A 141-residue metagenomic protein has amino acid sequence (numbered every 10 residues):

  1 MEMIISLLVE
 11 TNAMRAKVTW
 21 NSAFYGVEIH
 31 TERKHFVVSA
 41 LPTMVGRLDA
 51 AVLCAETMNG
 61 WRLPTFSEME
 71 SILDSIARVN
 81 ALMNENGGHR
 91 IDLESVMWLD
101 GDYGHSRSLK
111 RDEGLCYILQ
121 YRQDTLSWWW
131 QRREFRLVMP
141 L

Functional and structural regions predicted by a protein language model:
M1-W61, G104, W129-V138: Extracellular adhesion/carbohydrate-recognition regions
A51-G60, F66-Q131, V138-L141: An exposed tryptophan-centered "aromatic clamp" motif
